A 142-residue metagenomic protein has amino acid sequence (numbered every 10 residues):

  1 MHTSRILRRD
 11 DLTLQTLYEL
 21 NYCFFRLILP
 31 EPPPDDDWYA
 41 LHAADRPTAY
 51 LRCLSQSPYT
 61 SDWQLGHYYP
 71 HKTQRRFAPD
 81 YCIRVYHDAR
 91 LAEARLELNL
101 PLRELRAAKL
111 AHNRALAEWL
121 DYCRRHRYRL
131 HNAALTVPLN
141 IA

Functional and structural regions predicted by a protein language model:
M1-A44, T48: N-terminal "first-domain core" detector
R8, D36, A44-R46, T60 (+3 more regions): Extended interaction-bearing regions that mediate binding to partners or small molecules
D11, Q15, P70-T73, L105-L110: Short, charged/polar micro-motifs that form catalytic or ligand-binding hotspots
F25, L51-C53, L65, A94 (+1 more regions): Generic structural hydrophobic/aromatic packing signal, biased to beta-strands
H42-D80: Amphipathic, interaction-prone secondary-structure segments
P70-R103: Amphipathic protein-protein interaction modules
A92-A142: Helix-rich interaction surfaces within compact, conserved domain-sized segments that mediate assembly or partner
